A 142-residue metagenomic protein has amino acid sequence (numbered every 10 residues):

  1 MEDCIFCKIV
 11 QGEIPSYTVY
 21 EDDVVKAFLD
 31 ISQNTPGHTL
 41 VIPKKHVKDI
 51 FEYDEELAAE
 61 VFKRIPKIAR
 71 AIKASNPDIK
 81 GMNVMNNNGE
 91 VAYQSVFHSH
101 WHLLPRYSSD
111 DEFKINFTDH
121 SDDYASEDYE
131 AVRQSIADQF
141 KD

Functional and structural regions predicted by a protein language model:
M1-D142: HIT superfamily nucleotide-processing domains
